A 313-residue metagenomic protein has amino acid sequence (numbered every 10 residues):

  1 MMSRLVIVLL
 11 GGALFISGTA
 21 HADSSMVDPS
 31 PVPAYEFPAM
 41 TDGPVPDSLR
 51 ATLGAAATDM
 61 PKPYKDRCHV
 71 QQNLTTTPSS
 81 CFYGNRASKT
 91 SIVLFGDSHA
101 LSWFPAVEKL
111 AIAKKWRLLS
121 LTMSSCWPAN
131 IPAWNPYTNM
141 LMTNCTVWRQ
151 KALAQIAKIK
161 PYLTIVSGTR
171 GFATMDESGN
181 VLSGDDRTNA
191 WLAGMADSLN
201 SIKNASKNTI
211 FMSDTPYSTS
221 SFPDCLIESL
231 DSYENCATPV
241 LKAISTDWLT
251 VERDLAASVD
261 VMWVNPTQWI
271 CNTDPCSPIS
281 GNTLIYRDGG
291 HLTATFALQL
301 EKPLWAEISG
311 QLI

Functional and structural regions predicted by a protein language model:
M2-S3, L10-I313: Extracellular/periplasmic envelope-modification machinery, especially enzymes that add or remove acyl/ester groups on
